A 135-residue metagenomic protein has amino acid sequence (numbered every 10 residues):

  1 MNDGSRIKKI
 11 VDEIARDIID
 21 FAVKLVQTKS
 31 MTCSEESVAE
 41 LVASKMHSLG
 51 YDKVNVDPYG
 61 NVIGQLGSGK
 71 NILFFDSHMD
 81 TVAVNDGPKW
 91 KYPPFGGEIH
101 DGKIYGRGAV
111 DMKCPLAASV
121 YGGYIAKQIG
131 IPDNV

Functional and structural regions predicted by a protein language model:
N2-R107, A126-N134: Acidic/His- and Gly-rich active-site-bordering loop/insert found across diverse amide/peptide-bond hydrolases
M112-V135: Acidic/histidine-rich catalytic neighborhood of metal-dependent amide-processing enzymes
